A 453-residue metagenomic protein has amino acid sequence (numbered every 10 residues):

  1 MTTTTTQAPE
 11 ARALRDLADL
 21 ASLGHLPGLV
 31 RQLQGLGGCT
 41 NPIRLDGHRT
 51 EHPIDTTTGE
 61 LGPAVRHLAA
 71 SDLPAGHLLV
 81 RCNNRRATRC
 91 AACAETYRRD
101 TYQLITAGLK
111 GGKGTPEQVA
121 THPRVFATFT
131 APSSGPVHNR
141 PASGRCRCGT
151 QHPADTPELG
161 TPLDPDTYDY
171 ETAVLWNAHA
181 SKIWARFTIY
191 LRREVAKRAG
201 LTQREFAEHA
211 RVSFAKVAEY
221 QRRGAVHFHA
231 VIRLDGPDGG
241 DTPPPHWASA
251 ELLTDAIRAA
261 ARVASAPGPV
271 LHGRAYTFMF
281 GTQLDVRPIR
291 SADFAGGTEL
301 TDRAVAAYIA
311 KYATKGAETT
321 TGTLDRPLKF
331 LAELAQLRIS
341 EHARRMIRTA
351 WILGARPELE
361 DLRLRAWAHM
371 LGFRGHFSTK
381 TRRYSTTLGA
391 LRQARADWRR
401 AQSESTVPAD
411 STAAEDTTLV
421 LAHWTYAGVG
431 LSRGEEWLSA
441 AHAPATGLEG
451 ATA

Functional and structural regions predicted by a protein language model:
M1-R89, E95-R98, F280-A453: Long, low-complexity, charged/polar intrinsically disordered accessory regions
P74-R124, F129, S134-R145: Long, contiguous juxta-domain segments that are non-catalytic but functionally important
A75-L79, G112-E117, G200-R222: Catalytic micro-motifs at enzyme active sites that drive phosphoryl/nucleotidyl and oxygen chemistry
C90, A127, E205-G239, I309: Histidine-centered divalent-metal-coordination microenvironment in nucleic-acid enzymes
N139-L175: A solvent-exposed, charged loop/short amphipathic helix patch at secondary-structure junctions
N177-H209: A short, contiguous, amphipathic alpha-helix enriched in charged residues
R193, S213-A215, Q221, D241-P245 (+2 more regions): Mobile, glycine-rich extracellular loop/lid and propeptide segments that shape or gate substrate/ligand access
V231-G273: Helical (often loop-to-helix) elements that flank the catalytic cores of nucleotide-handling enzymes
